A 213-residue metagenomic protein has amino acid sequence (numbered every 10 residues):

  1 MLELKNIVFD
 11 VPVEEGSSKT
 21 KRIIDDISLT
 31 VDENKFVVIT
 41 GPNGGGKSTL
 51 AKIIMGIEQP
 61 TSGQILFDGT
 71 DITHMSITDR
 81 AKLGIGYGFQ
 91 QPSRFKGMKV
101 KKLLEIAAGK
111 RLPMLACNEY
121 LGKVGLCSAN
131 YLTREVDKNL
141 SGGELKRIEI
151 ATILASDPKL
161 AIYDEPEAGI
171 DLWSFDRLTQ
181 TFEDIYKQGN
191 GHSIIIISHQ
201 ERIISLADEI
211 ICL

Functional and structural regions predicted by a protein language model:
L2, R22-D26: Conserved structural motif at the start of ABC-family nucleotide-binding domains
T40-P42: The feature captures the beta-strand-to-loop junction immediately N-terminal to the Walker
M55: Helix-to-loop junction immediately C-terminal to a conserved catalytic motif
G63-T70, L83, A116: Conserved ABC transporter NBD signature motif
D71-G86: ABC ATPase NBD coupling module
Q91, G97-P113: Q-loop/switch helix immediately C-terminal to the Walker
I153-L154: ABC ATPase C-loop
A161-E165: Catalytic Walker B motif of ABC-type/P-loop ATPase nucleotide-binding domains
